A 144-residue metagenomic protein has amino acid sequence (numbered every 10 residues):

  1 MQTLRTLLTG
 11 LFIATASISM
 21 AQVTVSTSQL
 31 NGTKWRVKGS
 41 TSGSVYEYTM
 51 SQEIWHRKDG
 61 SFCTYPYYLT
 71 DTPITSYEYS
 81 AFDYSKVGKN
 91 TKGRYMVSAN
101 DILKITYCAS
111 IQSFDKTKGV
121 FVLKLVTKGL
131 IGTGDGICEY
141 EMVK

Functional and structural regions predicted by a protein language model:
M1-S26: Bacterial Sec-dependent N-terminal signal peptides
I18, S28-L30, I102: Intrinsic disorder/low-complexity segments
V23-V45, E53: Tryptophan-anchored aromatic micro-motifs
S40, R57-V126: Contiguous, well-ordered beta-strand patches that form the walls/edges of small beta-barrel/beta-sandwich domains
T49-S51, D59: Acidic/polar residues in short coil/turn loops that connect beta-strands within repeat-based beta-sheet scaffolds
G134-K144: Short, low-complexity, Pro/Ser/Thr/Gly-rich segments in the mature regions of secreted, periplasmic
